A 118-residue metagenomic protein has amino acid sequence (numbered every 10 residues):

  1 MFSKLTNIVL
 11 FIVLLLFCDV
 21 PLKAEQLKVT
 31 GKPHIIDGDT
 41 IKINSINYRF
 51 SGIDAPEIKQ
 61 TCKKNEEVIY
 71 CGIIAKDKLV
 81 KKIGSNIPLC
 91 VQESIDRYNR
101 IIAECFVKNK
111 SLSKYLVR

Functional and structural regions predicted by a protein language model:
F2-R118: Small beta-barrel nucleic-acid-binding modules, primarily SNase/OB-fold domains and secondarily Tudor-like barrels
